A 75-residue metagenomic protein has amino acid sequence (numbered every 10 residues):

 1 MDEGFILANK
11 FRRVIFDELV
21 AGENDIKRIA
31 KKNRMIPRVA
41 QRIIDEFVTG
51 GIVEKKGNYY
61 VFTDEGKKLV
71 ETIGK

Functional and structural regions predicted by a protein language model:
M1, G74-K75: Short intrinsically disordered terminal tails
M1-I15: Short alpha-helical segments that sit at the start of domains
G4-I6, Q41-R42, D64: Short glycine/proline-centered loop/turn elements that form peptide/ligand docking sites
V20-D25: Short capping segments at the starts of secondary-structure elements
R28-K32: A short acidic, leucine-rich amphipathic alpha-helix
R34-V48: Short amphipathic alpha-helical interaction segments
V48-N58: A short, conserved structural fragment
N58-I73: Basic, amphipathic "hinge/linker" alpha-helix immediately C-terminal to the N-terminal HTH DNA-binding motif
